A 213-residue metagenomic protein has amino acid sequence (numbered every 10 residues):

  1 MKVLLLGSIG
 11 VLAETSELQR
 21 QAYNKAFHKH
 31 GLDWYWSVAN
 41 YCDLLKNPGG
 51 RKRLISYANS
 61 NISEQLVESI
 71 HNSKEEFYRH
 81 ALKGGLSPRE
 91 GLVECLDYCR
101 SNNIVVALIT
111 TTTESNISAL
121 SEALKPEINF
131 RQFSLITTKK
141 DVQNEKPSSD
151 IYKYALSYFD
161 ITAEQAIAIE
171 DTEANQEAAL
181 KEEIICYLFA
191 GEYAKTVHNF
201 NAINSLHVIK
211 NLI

Functional and structural regions predicted by a protein language model:
M1, N103, A163-Q165: A general structural motif
M1-K2, I213: Short, Lys/Arg-enriched, disordered terminal segments
K2-E90, N102: N-terminal helical cap/lid subdomain that shapes the substrate entry/recognition surface in HAD-like hydrolases
L6-G7, A13, I109, I169 (+1 more regions): Short hydrophobic segments within beta-strands
Y23, L92-L124: Substrate-recognition element of Asp-dependent hydrolases with the DxDx(T/V) motif
R89-L96, E192-H198: Charge-dense, low-complexity polyampholytic segments
T113-S115, A119-I213: Asp-based, Mg2+/Mn2+-dependent phosphohydrolase catalytic module
